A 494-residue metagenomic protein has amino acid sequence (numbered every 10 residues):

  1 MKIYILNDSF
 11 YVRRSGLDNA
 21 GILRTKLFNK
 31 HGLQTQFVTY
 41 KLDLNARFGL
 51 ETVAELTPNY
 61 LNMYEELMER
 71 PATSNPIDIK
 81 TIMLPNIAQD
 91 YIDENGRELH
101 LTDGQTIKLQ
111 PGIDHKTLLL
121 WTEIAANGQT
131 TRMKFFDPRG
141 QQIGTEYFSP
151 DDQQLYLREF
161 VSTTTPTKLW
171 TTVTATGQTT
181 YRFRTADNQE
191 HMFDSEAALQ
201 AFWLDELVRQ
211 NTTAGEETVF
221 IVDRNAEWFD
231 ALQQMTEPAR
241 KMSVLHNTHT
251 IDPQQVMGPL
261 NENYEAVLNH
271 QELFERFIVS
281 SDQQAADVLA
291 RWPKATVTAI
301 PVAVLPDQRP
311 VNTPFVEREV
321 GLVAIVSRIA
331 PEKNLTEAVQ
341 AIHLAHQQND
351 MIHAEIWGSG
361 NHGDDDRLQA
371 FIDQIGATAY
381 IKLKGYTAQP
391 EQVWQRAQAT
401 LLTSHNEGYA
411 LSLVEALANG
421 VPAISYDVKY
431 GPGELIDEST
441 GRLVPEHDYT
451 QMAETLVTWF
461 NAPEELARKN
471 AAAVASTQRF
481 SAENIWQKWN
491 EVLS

Functional and structural regions predicted by a protein language model:
H270-V297: A short, active-site helix/loop in glycosyltransferases that binds the activated sugar's phosphate group
G321, A330-L344: A conserved mid-protein helix/loop that constitutes part of the nucleotide-sugar donor-binding site
H353-D366: Glycosyltransferase donor-sugar binding loop
D365-G385: Nucleotide-activated donor-binding/catalytic signature segment of Leloir-type glycosyltransferases, i.e., the conserved
Y386, H405: Aromatic "clamp/platform" in nucleotide-sugar-dependent glycosyltransferases that forms part of the donor/acceptor
P422-Y426: Short hydrophobic beta-strand element within catalytic cores of glycosyltransferases and related nucleotide-activated
D437-E438, R442-Y449, V457-E464: Conserved acidic donor-binding segment of nucleotide-sugar-dependent glycosyltransferases
E465-R479, E491: A short, well-ordered alpha-helix in the C-terminal region of glycosyltransferases
